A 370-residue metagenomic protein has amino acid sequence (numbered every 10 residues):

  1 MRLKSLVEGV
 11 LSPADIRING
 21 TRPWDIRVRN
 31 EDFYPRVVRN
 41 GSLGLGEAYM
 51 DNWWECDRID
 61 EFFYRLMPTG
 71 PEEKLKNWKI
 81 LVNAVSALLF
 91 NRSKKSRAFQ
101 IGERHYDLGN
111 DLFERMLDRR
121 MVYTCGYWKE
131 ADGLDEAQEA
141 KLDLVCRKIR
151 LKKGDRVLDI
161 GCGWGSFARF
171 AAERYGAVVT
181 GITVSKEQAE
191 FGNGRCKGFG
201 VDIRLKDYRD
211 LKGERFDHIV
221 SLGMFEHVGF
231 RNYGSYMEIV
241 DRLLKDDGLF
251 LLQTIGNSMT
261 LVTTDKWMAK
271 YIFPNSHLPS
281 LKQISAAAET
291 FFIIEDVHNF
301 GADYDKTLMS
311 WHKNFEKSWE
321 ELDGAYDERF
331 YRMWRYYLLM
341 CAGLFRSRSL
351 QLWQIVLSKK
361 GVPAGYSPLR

Functional and structural regions predicted by a protein language model:
M1-Q138, L144: Feature captures hydrophobic
K153-G161: Conserved class I S-adenosyl-L-methionine
W164-Y175: Conserved SAM-binding loop of SAM-dependent methyltransferases across substrates and taxa, primarily the Class I
G198-D210: Conserved SAM-binding strand-loop segment of SAM-dependent methyltransferases
R209-I219: A short acidic, Gly/Pro-enriched loop at the edge of an enzyme's catalytic core that lines a small-molecule cofactor
G234-D246: A short glycine-rich, Lys/Arg-flanked "PGG" loop and its adjoining helix->strand segment in the class I
D247-I255: Conserved beta-strand signature within the Rossmann-like core of class I S-adenosyl-L-methionine
I255-A364, L369-R370: Substrate-binding/catalytic lobe of Class I Rossmann-like enzymes that use SAM or dcSAM, i.e., the mid-to-C-terminal
